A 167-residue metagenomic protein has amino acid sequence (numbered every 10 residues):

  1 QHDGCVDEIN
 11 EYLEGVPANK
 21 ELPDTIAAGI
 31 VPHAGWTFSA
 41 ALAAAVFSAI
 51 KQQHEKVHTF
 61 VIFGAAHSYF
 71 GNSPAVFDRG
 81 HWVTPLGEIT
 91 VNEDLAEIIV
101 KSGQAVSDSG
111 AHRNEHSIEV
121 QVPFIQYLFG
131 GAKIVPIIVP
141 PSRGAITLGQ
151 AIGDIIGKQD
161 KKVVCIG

Functional and structural regions predicted by a protein language model:
Q1-G167: Active-site histidine-anchored catalytic micro-motif
